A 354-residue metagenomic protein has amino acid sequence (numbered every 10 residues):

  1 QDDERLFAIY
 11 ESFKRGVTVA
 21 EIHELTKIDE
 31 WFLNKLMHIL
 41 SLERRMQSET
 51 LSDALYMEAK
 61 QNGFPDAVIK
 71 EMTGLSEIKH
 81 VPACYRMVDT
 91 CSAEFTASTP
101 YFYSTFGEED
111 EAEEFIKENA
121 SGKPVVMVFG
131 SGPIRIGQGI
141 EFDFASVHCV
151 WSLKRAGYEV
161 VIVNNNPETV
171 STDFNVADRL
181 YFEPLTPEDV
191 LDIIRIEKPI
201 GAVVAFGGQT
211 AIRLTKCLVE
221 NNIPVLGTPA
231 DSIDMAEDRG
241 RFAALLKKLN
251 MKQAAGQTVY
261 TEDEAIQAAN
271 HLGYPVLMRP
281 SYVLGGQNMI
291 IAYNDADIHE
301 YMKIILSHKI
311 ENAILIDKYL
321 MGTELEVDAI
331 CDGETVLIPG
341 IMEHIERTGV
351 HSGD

Functional and structural regions predicted by a protein language model:
Q1-I9, F13-V17, I28-Y56, L75: Ferredoxin-type iron-sulfur electron-transfer modules in oxidoreductases and energy-metabolism complexes
E21, S41-A59, F64-M72, H80-D354: N-terminal beta-alpha lobe that positions the nucleotide/phosphoryl donor in ATP/NTP-coupled carboxylate activation
T26-D29, G208: Conserved phosphate/pyrophosphate-binding and hydrolysis machinery centered on Walker-type P-loop NTPases, extending
